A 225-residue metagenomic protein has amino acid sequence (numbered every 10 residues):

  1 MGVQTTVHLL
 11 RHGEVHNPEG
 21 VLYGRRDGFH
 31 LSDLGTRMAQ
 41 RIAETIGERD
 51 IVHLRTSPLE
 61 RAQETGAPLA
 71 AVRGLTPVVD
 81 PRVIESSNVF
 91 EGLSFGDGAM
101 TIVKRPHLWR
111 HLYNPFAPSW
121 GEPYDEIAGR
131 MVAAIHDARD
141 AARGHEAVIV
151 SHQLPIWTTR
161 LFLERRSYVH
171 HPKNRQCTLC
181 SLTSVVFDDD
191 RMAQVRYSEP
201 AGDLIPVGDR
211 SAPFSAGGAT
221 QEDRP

Functional and structural regions predicted by a protein language model:
M1-T5, V78, E85-G98, H145 (+1 more regions): Acidic, low-complexity terminal tails and accessory targeting/binding regions of phosphate-metabolizing enzymes
V7, H145-Q153: Generic beta-sheet signal
R11-T65, L69, W120-V132: Loop-to-helix element that buttresses phosphate recognition and phosphoryl-transfer chemistry
V15, P155-I156: Short active-site segment of divalent metal-dependent hydrolases/proteases that encodes the spacing between
R41-L108, R224: Phosphate-coordination/substrate-recognition cap region in phosphate-metabolizing enzymes
E48-D50, A138-H145: Glycine-rich phosphate-binding loop signature in dinucleotide/nucleotide-binding domains
P68, T158-F162: Active-site signature of alpha/beta-hydrolase-fold catalytic machinery across serine- and Asp/Cys-nucleophile hydrolases
R105-E126, A219-R224: Short glycine/proline- and acidic residue-enriched helix-loop micro-motifs that form flexible lids or anion-recognition
